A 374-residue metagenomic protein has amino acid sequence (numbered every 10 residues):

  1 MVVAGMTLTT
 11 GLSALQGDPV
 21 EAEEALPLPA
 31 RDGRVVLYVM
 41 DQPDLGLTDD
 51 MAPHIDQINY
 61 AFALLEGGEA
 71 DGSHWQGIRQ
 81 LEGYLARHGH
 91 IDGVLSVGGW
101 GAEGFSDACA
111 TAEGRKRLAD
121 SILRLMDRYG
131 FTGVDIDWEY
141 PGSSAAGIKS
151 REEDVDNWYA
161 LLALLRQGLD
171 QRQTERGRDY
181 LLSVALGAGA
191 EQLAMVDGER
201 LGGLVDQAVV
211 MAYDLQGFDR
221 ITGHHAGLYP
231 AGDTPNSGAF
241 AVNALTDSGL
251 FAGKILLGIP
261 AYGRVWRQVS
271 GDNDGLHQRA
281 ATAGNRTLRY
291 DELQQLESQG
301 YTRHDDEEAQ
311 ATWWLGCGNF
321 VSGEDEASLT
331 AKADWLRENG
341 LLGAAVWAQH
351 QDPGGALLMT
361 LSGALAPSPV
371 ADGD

Functional and structural regions predicted by a protein language model:
E21-D127, S143, E153, L164 (+1 more regions): Glycan-recognition patch characteristic of GH18 chitinases/ENGases and related GlcNAc/peptidoglycan-binding proteins
R31-G33, D56, G89-G93, G130-T132 (+4 more regions): Short, well-ordered coil/turn segments that N-cap beta-strands
V36, G67-Q76, D120, P141-L293: Substrate-binding surface in catalytic domains of secreted glycosidases
Q57-A63, S96, D137-E139, Q207-Q216: Non-cysteine beta-strand/loop elements that form the S-adenosyl-L-methionine
I58, L95, I136, L165 (+4 more regions): Conserved, mostly hydrophobic/aromatic
Y60, F131, I136, V184 (+3 more regions): Conserved beta-strand positions
V97, I259-W335, L361-D374: Glycan-binding loop/region signatures in secreted carbohydrate-active enzymes
A145, K149-W158, D305-D306, P353-D374: Short acidic, glycine/proline-enriched helix-loop-strand junctions
